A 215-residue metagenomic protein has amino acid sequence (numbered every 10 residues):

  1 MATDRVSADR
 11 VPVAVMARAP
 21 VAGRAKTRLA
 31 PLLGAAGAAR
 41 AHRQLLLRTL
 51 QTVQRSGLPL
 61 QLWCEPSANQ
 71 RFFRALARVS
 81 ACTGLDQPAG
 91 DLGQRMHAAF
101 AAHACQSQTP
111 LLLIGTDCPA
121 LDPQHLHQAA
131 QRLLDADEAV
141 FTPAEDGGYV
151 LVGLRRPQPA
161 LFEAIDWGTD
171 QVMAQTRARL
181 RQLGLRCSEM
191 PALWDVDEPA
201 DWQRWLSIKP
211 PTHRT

Functional and structural regions predicted by a protein language model:
M1-R28: N-terminal nucleotide-binding beta1-loop-alpha1 segment
V6, A174-T215: Conserved alpha/beta core of the MobA/IspD/sugar-nucleotide pyrophosphorylase nucleotidyltransferase superfamily
R40-L58: A short, N-terminal amphipathic alpha-helix
L58-P66: Short beta-strand/loop segment that forms part of the nucleotide-sugar
R74-P110, T169-V172: Short phosphate-binding loop-to-helix
L112-I114: Short aromatic-hydrophobic micro-motifs that form the base-stacking/packing surface for donor nucleotide recognition
L121-D146: Conserved donor-nucleotide/metal-binding helix-loop-beta segment in metal-dependent transferases, i.e., the alpha-helix
Q158-R179: Short, glycine-/small-residue-rich phosphate/pyrophosphate-handling segment
